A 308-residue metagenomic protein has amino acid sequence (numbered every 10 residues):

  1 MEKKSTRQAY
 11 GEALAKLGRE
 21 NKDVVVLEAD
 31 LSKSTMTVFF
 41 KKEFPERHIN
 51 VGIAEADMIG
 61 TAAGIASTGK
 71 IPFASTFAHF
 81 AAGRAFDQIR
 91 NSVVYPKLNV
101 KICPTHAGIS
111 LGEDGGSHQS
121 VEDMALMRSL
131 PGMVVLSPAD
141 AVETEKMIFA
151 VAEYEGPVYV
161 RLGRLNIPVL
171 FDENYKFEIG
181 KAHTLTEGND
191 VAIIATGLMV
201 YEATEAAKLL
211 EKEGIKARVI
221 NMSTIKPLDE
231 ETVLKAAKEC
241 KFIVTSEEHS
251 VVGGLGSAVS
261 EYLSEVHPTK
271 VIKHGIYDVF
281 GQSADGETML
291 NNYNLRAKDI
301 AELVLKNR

Functional and structural regions predicted by a protein language model:
M1-R161, N166: Thiamine diphosphate
R7-Q8, E20-D23, L31-V38, K42 (+2 more regions): Thiamine diphosphate
